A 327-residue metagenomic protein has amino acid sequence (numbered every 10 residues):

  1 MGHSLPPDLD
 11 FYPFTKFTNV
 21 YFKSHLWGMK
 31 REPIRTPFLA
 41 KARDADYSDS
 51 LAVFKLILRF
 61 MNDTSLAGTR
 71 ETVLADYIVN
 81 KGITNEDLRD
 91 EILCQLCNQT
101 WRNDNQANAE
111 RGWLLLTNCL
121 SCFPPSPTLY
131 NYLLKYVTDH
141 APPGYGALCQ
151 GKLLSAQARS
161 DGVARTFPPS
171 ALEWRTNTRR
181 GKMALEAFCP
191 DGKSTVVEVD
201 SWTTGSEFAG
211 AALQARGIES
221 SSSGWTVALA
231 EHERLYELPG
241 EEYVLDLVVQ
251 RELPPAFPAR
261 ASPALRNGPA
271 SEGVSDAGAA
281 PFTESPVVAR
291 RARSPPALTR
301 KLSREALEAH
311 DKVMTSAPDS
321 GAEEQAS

Functional and structural regions predicted by a protein language model:
M1-S327: Intrinsically disordered, Pro/Ser/Thr-rich cytosolic linker and juxtamembrane tail regions that serve as
